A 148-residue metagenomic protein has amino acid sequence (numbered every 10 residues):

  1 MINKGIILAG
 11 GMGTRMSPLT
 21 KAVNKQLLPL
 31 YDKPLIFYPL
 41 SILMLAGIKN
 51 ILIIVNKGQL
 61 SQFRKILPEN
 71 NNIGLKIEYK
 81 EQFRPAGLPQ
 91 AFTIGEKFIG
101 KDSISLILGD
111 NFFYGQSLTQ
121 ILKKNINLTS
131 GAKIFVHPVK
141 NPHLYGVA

Functional and structural regions predicted by a protein language model:
M1-I7, R15, L28-P29, K33-Q120 (+1 more regions): Conserved N-terminal catalytic core of the sugar/cofactor nucleotidyltransferase
G11, D110, P138: Active-site glycine-centered loops adjacent to acidic/histidine catalytic or metal-binding residues that shape
S17-L19: Gly-rich Lys/Arg/Thr-decorated short loops/hinges at beta-loop-alpha junctions or inter-strand turns that position
K21-Q26: Short alpha-helical oligomerization interface
Y114-A148: Conserved core of the sugar-phosphate nucleotidyltransferase
